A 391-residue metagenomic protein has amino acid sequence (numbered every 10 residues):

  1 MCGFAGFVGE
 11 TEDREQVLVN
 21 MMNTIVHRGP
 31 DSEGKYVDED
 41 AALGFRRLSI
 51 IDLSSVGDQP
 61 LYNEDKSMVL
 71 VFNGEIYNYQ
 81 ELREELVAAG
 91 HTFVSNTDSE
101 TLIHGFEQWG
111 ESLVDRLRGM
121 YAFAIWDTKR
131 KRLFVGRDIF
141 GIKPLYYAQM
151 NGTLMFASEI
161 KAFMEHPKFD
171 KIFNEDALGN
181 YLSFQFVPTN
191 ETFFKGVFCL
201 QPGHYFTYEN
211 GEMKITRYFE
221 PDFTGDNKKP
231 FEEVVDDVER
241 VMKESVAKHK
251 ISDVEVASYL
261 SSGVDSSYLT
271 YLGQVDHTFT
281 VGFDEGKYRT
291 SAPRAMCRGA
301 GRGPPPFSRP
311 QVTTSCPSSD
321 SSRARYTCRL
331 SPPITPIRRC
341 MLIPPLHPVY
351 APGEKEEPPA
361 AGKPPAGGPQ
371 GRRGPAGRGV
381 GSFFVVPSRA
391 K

Functional and structural regions predicted by a protein language model:
M1-R302, R309: Cysteine-centered catalytic environments shared across enzyme families
G301-G303, S308, S315-R323, T327 (+1 more regions): Intrinsically disordered, low-complexity segments enriched in small polar residues
P310, S331, P359-A360, P364-R378 (+1 more regions): Intrinsically disordered, low-complexity segments enriched in serine/proline and basic residues
P310, T314-S315, C328-L330, T335-R338 (+2 more regions): Alpha-helix boundary/capping motif
Q311, Y326, H347-Y350, Q370: Low-complexity, intrinsically disordered or signal/transmembrane-proximal segments
D320, E354-E357, K363, K391: Intrinsically disordered, low-complexity polyampholyte segments enriched for Lys and acidic residues
R325, R339, A351, K391: Active-site adenylate/phosphate-handling loop in enzymes that bind or generate adenylated species
F383-A390: Short, intrinsically disordered C-terminal tails of secreted or membrane-associated proteins
